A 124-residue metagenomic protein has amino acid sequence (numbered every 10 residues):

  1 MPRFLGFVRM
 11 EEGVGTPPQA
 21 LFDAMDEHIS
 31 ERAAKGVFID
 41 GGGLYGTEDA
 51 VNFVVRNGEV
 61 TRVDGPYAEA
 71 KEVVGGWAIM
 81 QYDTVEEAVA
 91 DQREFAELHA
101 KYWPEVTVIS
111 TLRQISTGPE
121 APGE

Functional and structural regions predicted by a protein language model:
M1-E124: Conserved, structured core segments of small domains
